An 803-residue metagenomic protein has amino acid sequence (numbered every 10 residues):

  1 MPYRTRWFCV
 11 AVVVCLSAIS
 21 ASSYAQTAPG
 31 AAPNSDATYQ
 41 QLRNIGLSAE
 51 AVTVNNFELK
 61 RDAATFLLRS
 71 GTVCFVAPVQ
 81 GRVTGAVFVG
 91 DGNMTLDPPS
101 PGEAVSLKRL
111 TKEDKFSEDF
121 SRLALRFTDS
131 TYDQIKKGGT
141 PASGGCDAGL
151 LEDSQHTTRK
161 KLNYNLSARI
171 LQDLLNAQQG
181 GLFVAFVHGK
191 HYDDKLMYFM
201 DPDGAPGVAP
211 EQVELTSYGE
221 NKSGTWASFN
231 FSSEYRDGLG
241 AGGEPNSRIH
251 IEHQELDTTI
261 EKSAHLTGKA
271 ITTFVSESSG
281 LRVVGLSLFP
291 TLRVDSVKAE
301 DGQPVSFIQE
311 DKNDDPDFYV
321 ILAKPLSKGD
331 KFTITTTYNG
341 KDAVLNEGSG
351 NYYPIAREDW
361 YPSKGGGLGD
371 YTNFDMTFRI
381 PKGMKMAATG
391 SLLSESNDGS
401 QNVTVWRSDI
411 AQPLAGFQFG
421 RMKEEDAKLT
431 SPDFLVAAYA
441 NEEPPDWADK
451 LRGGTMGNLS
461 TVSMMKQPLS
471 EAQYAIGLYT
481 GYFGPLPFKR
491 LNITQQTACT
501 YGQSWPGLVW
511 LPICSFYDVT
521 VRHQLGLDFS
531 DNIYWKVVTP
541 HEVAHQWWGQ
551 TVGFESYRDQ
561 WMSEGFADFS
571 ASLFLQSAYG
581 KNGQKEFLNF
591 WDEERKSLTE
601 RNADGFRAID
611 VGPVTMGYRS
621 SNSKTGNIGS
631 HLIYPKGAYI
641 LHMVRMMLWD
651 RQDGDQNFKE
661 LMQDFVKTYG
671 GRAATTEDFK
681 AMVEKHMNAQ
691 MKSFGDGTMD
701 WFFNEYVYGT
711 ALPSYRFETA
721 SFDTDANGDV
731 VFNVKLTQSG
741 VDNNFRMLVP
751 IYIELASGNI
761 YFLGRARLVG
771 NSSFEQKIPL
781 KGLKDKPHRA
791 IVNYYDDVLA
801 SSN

Functional and structural regions predicted by a protein language model:
Q26-T267, D295, G366-L368, D700-E705: N-terminal, polar/Ser/Thr-rich
A63-L67, V73-A77, G81-A124, S130 (+4 more regions): Solvent-exposed beta-strand/loop surfaces of large extracellular or lumenal domains
S233-G238, G242-I271, V275-R282, S287-P290 (+2 more regions): Hydrophobic helix-coil surface modules that form long, contiguous segments used for peptide/substrate interaction
A241-P245, K328, T337-F378, T430 (+1 more regions): Glycine/proline-rich low-complexity spacer/linker segments in large multi-domain proteins
S278, P487, S630-V734: Amphipathic alpha-helical substructures
S279-V284, P290-D301, A387-A388, D696 (+1 more regions): Beta-strand-rich binding/interaction modules
Y352, G369-D370, D375, Q473 (+3 more regions): Zinc-dependent metallopeptidase catalytic helix centered on the HExxH motif and its immediate flanking segment
E564, D568-M643, M647, Y669-G670: Acidic/His/Gly-enriched intrinsically disordered linker/tail segments that often contain short helix/coil "MoRF-like"
